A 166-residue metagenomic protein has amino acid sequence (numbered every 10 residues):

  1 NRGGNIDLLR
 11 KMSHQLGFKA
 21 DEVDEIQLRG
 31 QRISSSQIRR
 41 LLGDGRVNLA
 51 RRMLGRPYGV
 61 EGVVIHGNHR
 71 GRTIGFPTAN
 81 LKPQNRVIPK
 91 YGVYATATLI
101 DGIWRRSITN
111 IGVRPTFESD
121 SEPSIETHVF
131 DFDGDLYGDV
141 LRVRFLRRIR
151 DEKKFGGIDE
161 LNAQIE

Functional and structural regions predicted by a protein language model:
N1-F76, G156-I165: Classical nucleotidyltransferase
M12, L16, H66-E166: Phosphate/ribose-recognition catalytic cores of enzymes acting on nucleotide-derived substrates
